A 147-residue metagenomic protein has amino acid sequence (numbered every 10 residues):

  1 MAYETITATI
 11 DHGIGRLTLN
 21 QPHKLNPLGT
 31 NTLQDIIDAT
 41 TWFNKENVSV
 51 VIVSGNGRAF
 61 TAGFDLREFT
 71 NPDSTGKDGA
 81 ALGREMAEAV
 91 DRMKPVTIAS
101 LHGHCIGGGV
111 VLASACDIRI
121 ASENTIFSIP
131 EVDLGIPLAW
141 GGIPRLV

Functional and structural regions predicted by a protein language model:
M1-N56: Conserved CoA-thioester-binding segment of acyl-CoA-metabolizing enzymes
T9, S54, S100, S128-P130: Solvent-exposed beta-strand sheet faces enriched in polar/charged residues
L17, V53, D65, L112-S114: Hydrophobic/aromatic residues within transmembrane alpha-helices of multi-pass small-molecule transporters
Q34, G55-R92, C105, G135: Glycine- (often His-adjacent) and acidic-residue-rich active-site loop that binds/positions the CoA thioester
M86-R92, I106-V147: CoA-thioester-processing core
S100-I106: Glycine-rich beta-to-alpha transition loops that act as phosphate-gripper elements at the mouths of alpha/beta enzyme
